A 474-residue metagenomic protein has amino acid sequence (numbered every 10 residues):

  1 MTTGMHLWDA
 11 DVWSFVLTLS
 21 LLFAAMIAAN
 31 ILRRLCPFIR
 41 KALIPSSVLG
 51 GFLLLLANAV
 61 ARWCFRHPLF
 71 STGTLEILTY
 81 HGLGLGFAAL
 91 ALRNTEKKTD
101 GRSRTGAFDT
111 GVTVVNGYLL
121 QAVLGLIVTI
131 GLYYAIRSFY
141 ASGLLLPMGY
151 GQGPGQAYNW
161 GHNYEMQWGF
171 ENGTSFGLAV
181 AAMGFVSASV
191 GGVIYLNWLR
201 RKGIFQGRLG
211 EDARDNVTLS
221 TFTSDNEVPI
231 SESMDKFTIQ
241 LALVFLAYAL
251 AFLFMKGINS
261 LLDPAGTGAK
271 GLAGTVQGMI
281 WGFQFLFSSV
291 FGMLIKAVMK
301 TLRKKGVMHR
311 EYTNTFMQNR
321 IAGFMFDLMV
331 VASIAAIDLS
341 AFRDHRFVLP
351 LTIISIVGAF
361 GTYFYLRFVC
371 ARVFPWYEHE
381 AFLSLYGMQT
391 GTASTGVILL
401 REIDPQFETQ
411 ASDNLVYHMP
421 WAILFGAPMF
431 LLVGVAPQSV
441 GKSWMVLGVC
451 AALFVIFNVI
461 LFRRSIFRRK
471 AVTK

Functional and structural regions predicted by a protein language model:
M1-V12, L19, W198-T238, D263-T275 (+2 more regions): Intrinsically disordered, low-complexity non-transmembrane regions of multi-pass membrane transporters
A10-A24, T72-G86, S142, L146-P147 (+4 more regions): Structural signature of hydrophobic alpha-helical transmembrane segments
A25, F52-A59, G73-R104, V290-T301 (+2 more regions): Hydrophobic transmembrane alpha-helices of secondary-active transporters and Na+-translocating membrane complexes
K41, N94-A107, Y133-Y140, H162-S175 (+5 more regions): Juxtamembrane helix-boundary/capping and inter-helix hinge elements in multi-pass membrane proteins
E76-T79, N94-L126, V180, G184 (+6 more regions): Entry/N-cap segments of selected transmembrane alpha helices and their immediately preceding amphipathic helices
N116-L119, V128, R137-E171, F176 (+4 more regions): Alpha-helical membrane segments and immediately flanking helix-loop junctions that form or couple to the substrate/ion
A247-V369: Transmembrane helical segments that form the transport core of multi-pass membrane transport proteins
M329-A341, L349, I354-I466: C-terminal transmembrane helix pair
